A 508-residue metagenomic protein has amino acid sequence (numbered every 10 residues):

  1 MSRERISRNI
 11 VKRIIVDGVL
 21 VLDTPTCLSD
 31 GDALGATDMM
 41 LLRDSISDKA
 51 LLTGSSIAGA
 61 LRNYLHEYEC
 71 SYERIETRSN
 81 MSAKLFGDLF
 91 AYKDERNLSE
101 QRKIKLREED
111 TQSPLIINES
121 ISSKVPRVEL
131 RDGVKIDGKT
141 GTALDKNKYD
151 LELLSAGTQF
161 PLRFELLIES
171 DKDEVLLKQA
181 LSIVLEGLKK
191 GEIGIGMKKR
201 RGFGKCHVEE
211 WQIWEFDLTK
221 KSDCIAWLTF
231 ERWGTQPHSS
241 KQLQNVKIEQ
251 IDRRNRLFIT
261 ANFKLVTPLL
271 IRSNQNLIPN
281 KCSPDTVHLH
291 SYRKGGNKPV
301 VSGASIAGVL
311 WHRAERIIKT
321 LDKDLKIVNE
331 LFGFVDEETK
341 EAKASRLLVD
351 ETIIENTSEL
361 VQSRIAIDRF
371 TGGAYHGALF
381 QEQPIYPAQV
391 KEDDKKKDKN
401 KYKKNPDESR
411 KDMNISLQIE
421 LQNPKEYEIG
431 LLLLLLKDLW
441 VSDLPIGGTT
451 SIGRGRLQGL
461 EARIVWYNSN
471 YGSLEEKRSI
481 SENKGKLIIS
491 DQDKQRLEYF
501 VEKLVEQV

Functional and structural regions predicted by a protein language model:
M1-V508: Small/polar/charged residue-enriched interaction surfaces, especially the RNA/DNA-contacting tracks of RNP/CRISPR
